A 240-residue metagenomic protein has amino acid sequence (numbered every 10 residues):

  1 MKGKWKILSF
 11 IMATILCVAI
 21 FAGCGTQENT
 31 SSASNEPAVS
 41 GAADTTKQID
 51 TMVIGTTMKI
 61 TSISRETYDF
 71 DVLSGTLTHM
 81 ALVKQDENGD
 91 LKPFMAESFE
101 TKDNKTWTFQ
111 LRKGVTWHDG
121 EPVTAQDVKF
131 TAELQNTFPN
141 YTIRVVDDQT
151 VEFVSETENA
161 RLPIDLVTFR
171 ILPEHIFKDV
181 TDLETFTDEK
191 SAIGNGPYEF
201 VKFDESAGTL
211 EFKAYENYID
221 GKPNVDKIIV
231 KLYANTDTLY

Functional and structural regions predicted by a protein language model:
M1-M52, D90, N136, T142 (+1 more regions): Short, low-complexity disordered leader/linker segments with a strong preference for bacterial N-terminal type II
T45-Q48, I60-T67, D90-K92, R161-I164 (+3 more regions): Short, solvent-exposed loop/turn elements at domain surfaces
Q48-T61, T106-Q110, V128, V151-F153 (+3 more regions): Short, well-ordered beta-strand elements
G55-K102, I193: N-terminal lobe/hinge region of extracytoplasmic solute-binding protein
D86, D90, T168-P223, K227 (+1 more regions): Gly/Pro-rich hinge or "lid" segments in bacterial periplasmic/extracellular proteins
E97-N136, V146, E152: Aromatic- and charge-enriched surface segment that lines or borders ligand/interaction sites
E100, T137-V180, P197, D204: Surface-exposed binding/hinge segments that line and control ligand-binding clefts or catalytic entry sites
D148, I229-Y240: Short helix-initiation/N-cap motifs at beta->coil->alpha
